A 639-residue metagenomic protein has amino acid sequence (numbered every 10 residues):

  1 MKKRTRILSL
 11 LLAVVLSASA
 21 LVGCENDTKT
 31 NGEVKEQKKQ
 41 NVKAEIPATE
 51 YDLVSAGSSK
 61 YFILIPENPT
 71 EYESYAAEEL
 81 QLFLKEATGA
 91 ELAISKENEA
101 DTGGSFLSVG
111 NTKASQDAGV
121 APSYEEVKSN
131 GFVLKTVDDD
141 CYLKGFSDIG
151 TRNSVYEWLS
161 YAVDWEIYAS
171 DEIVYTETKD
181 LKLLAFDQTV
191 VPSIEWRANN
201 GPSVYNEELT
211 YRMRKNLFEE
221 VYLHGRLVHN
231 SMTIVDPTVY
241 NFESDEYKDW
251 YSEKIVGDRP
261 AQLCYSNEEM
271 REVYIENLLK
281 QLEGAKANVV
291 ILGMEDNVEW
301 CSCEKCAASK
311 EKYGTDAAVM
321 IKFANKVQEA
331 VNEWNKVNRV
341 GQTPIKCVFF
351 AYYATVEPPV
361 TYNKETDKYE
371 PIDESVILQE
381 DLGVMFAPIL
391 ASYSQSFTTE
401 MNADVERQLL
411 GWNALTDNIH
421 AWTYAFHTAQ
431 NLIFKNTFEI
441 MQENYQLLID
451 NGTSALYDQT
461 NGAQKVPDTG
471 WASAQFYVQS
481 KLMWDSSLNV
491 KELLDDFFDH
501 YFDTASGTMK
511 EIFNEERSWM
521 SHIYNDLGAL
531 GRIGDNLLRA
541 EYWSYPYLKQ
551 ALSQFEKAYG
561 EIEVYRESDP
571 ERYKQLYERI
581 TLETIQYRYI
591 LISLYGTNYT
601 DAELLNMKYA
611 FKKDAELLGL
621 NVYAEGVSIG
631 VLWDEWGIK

Functional and structural regions predicted by a protein language model:
M1-L11: Bacterial N-terminal signal peptides that target proteins for export
S19-G23: C-terminal motif of bacterial Sec signal peptides marking the signal peptidase cleavage site
E25-V133, K179-D187: Acidic, contiguous N-terminal accessory segments
N68-E71, A76-E79, F83, Y124-G314 (+4 more regions): Feature activates predominantly on carbohydrate-active enzymes
Q262-E272, K280, E400-G507, E511 (+1 more regions): Structured mid-domain segments that build the active-site/substrate or prosthetic-cofactor binding neighborhood
A324-T361, I419-F426, L456-Q459: Aromatic-lined carbohydrate-recognition surfaces of secreted/lumenal glycan-active proteins
C347-P388, L432-T437, P467-Q475: Substrate-binding cleft/loops of secretory-pathway carbohydrate-active enzymes
K481-K639: Catalytic domains of carbohydrate-active enzymes that cleave complex glycans
